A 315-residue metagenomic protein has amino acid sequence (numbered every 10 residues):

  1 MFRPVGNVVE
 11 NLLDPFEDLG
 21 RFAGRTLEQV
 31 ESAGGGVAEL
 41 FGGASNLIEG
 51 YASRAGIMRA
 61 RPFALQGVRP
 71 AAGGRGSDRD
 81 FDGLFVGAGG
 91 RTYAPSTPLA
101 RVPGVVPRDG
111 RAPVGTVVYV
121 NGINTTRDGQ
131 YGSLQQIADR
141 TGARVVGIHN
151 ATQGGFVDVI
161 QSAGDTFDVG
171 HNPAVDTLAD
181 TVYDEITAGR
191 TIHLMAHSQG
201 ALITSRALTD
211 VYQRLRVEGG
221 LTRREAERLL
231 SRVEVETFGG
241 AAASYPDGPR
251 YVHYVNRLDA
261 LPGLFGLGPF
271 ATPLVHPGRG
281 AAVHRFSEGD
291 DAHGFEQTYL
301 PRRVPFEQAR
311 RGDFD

Functional and structural regions predicted by a protein language model:
V5-L12, F16-A44: Composition-driven recognition of long, low-complexity, acid-poor segments enriched in small hydrophobic and small
S32-A94, P107-T191, L261, H276-G294 (+1 more regions): Active-site catalytic motif of lipid deacylating hydrolases and related acyltransferases
S96-A112, R224-E227: Short boundary motifs at domain starts and secondary-structure transition points
Y131, Q153-F156, G164-D165, R228-E234 (+1 more regions): Lipolytic serine-hydrolase domain surface
G142, Y212, R216, A292 (+1 more regions): Hydrophobic/aromatic-lined pockets within catalytic cores
N172-G268: Serine-dependent carboxylesterase/thioesterase catalytic core of lipase-like alpha/beta-hydrolase/SGNH enzymes
